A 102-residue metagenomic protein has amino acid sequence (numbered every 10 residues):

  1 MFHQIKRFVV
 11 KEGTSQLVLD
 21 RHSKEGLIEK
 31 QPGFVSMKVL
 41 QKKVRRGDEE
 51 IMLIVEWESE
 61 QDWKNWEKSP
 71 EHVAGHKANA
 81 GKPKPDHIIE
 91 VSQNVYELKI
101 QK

Functional and structural regions predicted by a protein language model:
F2, K38-E50, K77-K102: Glycine-rich beta-strand-turn "strand-cap" elements at beta-sheet edges
H3-F8, V39-S69: Short, well-ordered beta-strand segments in beta-rich or mixed alpha/beta enzyme and ligand-binding folds
F8-V10, E60, N94, Q101: Short amphipathic alpha-helical "recognition" segments used for binding
V9-V18: Short, surface-exposed ligand-recognition loops at beta-strand->loop->(often short) alpha-helix junctions that present
T14, E25-L27, Q41-V44: Intrinsically disordered, low-complexity segments enriched in polar/charged residues with Gly/Pro, especially when
L17-D20, E25-V35, E56-S92: An amphipathic, aromatic/His-enriched active-site/gating alpha helix that lines ligand/cofactor pockets
